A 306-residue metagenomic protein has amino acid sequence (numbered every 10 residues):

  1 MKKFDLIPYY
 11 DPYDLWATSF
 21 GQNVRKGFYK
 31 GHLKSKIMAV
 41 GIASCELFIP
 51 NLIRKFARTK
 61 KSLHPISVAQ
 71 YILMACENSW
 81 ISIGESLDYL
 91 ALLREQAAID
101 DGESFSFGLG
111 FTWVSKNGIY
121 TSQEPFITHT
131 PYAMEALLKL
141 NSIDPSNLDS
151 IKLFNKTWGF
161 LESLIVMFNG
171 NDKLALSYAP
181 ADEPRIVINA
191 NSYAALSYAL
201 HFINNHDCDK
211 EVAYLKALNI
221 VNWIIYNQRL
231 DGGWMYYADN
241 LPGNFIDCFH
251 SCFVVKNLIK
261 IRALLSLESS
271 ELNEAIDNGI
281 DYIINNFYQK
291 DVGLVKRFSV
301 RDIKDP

Functional and structural regions predicted by a protein language model:
M1-P306: Glycan-recognition and catalytic cores of secretory/periplasmic carbohydrate-active enzymes
